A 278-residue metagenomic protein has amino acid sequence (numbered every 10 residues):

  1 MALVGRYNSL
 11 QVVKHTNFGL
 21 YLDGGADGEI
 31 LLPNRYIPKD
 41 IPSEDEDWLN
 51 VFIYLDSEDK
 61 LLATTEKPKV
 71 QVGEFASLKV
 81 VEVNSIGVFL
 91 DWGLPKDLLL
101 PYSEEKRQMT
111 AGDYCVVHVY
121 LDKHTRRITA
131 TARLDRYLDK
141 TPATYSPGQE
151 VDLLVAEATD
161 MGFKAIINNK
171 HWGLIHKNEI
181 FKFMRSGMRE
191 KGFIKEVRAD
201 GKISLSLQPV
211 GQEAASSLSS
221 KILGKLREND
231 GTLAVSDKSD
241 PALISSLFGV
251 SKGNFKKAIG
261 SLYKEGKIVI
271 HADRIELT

Functional and structural regions predicted by a protein language model:
M1-T278: Single-stranded RNA-binding regions, centering on S1/OB-family and related RNA-binding modules
